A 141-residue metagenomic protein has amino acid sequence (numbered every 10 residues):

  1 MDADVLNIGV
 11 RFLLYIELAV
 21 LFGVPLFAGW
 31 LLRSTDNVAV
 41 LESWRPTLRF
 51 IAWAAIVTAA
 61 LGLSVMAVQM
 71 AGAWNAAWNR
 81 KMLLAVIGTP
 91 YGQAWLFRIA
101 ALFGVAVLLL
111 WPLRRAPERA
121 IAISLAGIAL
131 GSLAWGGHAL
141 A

Functional and structural regions predicted by a protein language model:
M1-A141: Polytopic transmembrane helical bundles with strong interfacial aromatic enrichment
